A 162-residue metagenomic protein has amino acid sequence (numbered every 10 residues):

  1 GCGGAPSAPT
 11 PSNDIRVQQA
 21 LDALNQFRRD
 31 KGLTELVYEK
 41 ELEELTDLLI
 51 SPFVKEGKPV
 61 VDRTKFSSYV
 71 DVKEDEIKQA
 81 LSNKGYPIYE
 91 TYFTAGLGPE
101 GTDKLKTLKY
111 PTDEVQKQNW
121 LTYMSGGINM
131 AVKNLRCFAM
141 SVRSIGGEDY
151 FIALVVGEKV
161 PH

Functional and structural regions predicted by a protein language model:
A8-Q79: Short, well-ordered surface patches within globular domains
S68-H162: A well-ordered secondary-structure block
